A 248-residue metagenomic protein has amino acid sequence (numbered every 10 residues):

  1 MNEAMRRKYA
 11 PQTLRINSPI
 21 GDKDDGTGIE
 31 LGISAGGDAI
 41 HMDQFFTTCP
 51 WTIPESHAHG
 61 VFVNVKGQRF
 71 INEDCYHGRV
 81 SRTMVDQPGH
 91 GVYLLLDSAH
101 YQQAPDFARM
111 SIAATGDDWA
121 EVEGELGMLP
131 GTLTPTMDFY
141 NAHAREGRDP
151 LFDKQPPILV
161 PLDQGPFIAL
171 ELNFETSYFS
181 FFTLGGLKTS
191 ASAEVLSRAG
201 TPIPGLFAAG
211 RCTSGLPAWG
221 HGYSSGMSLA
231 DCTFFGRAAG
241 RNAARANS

Functional and structural regions predicted by a protein language model:
M1, Q68-R69, C75-H77, S98-Q102 (+4 more regions): Short, glycine-/Ser/Thr-/acidic-enriched flexible segments
A4-I29, T213-N247: A conserved FAD-binding loop/helix module that cradles the flavin
D25, I29-T132: An anion/pyrophosphate-binding glycine-rich loop and adjacent beta-alpha core in soluble alpha-beta enzymes
I33-I40, Q68, G124-G131, D138-E146 (+4 more regions): Generic secondary-structure signature for well-ordered alpha-helical cores
F45-E55, G78-S81, E175-F182, C212-L229: Glycine-rich phosphate/pyrophosphate-binding beta-alpha loops
V65-K66, A191, R198, F234: Short, ordered coil/turn segments that flank beta-strands lining enzyme active or ligand-binding pockets
T132-P217: A glycine-rich dinucleotide-binding beta-alpha-beta segment and adjacent secondary-structure elements that constitute
